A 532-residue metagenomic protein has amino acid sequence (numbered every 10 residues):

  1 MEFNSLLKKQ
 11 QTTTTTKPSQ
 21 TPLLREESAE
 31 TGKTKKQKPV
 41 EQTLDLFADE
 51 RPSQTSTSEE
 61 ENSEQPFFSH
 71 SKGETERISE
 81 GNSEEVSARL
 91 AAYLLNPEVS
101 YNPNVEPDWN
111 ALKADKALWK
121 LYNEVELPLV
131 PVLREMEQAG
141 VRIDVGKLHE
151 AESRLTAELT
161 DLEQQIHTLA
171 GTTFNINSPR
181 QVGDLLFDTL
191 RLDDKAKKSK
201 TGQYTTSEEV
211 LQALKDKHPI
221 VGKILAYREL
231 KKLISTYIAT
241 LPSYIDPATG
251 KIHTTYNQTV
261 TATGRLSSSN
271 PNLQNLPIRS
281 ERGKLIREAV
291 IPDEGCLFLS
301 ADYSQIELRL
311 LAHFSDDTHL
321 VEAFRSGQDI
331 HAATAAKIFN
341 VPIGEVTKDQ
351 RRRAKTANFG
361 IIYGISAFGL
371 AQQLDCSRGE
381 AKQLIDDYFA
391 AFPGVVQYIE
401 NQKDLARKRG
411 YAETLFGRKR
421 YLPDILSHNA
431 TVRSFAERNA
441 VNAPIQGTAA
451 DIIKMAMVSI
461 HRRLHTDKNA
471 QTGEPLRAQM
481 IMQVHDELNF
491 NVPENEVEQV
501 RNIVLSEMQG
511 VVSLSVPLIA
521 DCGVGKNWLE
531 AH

Functional and structural regions predicted by a protein language model:
M1-K72, I78-I278, L297, S304-E307 (+6 more regions): Conserved "right-hand" nucleotidyltransferase catalytic core of DNA-directed polymerases
T31-G32, N62, E85, N102 (+5 more regions): Structural signature of nuclease core domains in nucleic-acid processing machines
P39, S300, L308-N340, K419-R433: Metal-dependent catalytic core segments for phosphate chemistry
Q138, D246-T249, H253-T254, Q258-T261 (+4 more regions): Conserved catalytic core of nucleic-acid polymerases
Q164, T168-G222, A390-N442, N495-H532: C-terminal polymerase-core module
Y244, Q274, L320-R325, E345 (+2 more regions): Short, contiguous acidic/charged loop-to-helix segments that flank catalytic cores in large enzymes
R282-L297: A short acidic-Thr-Gly-centered motif at the start of a beta-strand
I460-D521: C-terminal structured "cap/appendage" subdomains that terminate the fold
